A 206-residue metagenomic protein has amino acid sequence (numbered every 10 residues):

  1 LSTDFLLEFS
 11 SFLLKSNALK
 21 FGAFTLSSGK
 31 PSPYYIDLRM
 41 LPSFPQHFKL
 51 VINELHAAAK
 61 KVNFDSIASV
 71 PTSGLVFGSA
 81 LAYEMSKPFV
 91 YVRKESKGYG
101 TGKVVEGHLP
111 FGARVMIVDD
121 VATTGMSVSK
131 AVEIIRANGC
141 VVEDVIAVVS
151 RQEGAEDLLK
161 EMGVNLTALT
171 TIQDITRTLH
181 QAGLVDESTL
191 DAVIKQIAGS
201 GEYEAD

Functional and structural regions predicted by a protein language model:
L1-V118, A122, M126-D206: PRPP-associated nucleotide enzymes
